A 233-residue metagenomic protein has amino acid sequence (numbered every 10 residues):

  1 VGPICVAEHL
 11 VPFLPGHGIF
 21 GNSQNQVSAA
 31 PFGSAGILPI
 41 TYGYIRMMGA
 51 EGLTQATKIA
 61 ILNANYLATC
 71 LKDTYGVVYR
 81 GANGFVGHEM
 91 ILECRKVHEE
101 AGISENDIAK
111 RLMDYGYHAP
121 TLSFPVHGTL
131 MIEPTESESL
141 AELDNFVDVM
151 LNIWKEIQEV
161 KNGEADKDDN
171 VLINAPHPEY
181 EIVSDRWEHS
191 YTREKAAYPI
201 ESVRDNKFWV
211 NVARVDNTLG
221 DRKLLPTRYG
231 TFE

Functional and structural regions predicted by a protein language model:
V1-C5, G33-I37, V126: Conserved phosphate/anionic-ligand binding catalytic regions in large, soluble enzymes, centered on
V1-H17: Active-site PLP attachment segment
V6, T41-I45: Buried hydrophobic packing segments
Q24-S28, I45-E233: Non-catalytic terminal extensions of PLP-dependent enzymes
Q26-Y42: PLP-dependent aminotransferase class I/II
